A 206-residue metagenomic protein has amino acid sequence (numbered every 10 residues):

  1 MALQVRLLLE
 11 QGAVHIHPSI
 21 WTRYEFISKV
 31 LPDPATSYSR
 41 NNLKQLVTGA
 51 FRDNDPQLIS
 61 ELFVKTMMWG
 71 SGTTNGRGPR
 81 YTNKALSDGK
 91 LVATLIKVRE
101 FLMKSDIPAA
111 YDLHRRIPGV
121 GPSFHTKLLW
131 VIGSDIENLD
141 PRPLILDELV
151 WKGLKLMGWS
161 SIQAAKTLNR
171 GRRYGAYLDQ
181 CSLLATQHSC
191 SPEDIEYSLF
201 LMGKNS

Functional and structural regions predicted by a protein language model:
M1-R80, S134: Structure-specific DNA junction-binding interface
M1-V30, T126, G133-S206: C-terminal accessory module of base-excision DNA glycosylases/AP lyases that mediates lesion recognition and DNA
A35, G70-N75, K90, F124 (+3 more regions): Short alpha-helix boundary/capping elements
T36-K44, L102-I107, R173-Y177: Short acidic alpha-helix initiation/capping motifs at coil-to-helix transition points, especially at protein N-termini
D53-V120: Helix-hairpin-helix/helix-loop-helix acidic hairpins
L58-K65, F124, L128, S191-I195: Residue-level detector of well-ordered alpha-helical segments, enriched for hydrophobic/aromatic packing positions
I107-D135, R142: A contiguous pocket-lining binding segment that forms or flanks enzyme active sites
